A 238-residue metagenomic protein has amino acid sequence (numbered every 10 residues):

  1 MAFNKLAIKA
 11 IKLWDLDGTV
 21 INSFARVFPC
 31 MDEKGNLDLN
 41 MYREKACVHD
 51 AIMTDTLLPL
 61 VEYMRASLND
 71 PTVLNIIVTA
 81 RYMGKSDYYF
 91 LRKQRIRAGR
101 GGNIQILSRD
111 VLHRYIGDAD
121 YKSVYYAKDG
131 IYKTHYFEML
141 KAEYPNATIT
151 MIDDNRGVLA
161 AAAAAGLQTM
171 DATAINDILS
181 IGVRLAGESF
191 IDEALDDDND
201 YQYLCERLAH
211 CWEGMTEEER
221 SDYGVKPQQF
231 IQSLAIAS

Functional and structural regions predicted by a protein language model:
M1-L16, F24-E33, D200, E206 (+2 more regions): Non-catalytic pre-domain segments flanking phosphatase-related domains
L6-D120: Alpha-helical substrate-recognition element adjacent to the catalytic core
Y82-S238: C-terminal cap/substrate-recognition subdomain and adjoining C-terminal extension of metal-dependent phosphatase-like
